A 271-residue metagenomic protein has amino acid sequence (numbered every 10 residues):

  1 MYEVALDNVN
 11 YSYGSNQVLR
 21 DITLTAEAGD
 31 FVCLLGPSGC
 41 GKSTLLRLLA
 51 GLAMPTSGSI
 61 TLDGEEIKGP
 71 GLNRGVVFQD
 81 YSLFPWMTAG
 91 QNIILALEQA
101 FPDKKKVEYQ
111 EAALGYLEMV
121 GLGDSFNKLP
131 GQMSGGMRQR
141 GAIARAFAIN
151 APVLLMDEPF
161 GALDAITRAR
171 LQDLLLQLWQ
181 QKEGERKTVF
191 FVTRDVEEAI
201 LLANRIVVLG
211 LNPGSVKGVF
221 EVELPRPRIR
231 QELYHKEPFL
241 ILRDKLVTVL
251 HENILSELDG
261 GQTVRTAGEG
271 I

Functional and structural regions predicted by a protein language model:
L35-P37: The feature captures the beta-strand-to-loop junction immediately N-terminal to the Walker
A50: Helix-to-loop junction immediately C-terminal to a conserved catalytic motif
G58-P70: Conserved ABC transporter NBD signature motif
M87-A96: Short coil-to-helix segment of the ABC ATPase nucleotide-binding domain corresponding to the Q-loop/switch region
K105-S125, L176-Q177: Conserved ABC ATPase "signature" region
L129-M133, M137: Conserved ABC ATPase signature
A148-P152: A short, proline-enriched helix->beta-strand linker immediately N-terminal to the Walker B motif in ABC-type P-loop
